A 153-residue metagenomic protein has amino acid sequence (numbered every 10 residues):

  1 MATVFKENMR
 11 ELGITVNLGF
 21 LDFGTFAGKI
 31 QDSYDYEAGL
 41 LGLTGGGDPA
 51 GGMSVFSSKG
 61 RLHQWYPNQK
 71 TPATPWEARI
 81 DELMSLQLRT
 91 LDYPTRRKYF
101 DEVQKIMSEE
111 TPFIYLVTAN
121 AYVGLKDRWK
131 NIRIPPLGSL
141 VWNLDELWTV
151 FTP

Functional and structural regions predicted by a protein language model:
M1-E7, G24-P153: Detector for C-terminal structural segments
G13: Short glycine-rich hinge loops at helix-strand junctions in the catalytic core of two-component histidine kinases
V16-D22: Short beta-strand-to-loop elements that line the ligand-binding cleft of bilobed periplasmic-binding protein-like
